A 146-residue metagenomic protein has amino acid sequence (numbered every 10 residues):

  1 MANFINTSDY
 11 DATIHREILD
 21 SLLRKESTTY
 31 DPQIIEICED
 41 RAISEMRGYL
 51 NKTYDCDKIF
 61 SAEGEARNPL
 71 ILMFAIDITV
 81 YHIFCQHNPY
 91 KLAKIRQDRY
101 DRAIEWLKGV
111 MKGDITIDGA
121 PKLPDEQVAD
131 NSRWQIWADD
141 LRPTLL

Functional and structural regions predicted by a protein language model:
M1-N68, V128-L146: Conserved short "hinge" loops at termini or chain/domain junctions
R41, E45, F74, I78-H82 (+1 more regions): Generic beta-strand or strand-like secondary-structure segments
K52, N68-Q86: Ordered, amphipathic secondary-structure segments that act as subunit-interaction surfaces in large macromolecular
V80-L146: Short loop/turn elements at secondary-structure junctions
